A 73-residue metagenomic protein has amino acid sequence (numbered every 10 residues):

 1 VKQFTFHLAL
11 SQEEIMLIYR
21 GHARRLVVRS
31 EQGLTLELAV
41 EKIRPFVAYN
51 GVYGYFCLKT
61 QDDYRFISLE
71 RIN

Functional and structural regions predicted by a protein language model:
V1-E13, A39-R44: Charged, amphipathic alpha-helical segments
H7-L10, I18-H22, R65-I67: Short acidic/polar alpha-helix capping motifs at helix-coil junctions
M16-Y53, C57-D62: Amphipathic, hydrophobic secondary-structure cores in small proteins
T60-N73: Charged low-complexity stretches with an acidic bias
